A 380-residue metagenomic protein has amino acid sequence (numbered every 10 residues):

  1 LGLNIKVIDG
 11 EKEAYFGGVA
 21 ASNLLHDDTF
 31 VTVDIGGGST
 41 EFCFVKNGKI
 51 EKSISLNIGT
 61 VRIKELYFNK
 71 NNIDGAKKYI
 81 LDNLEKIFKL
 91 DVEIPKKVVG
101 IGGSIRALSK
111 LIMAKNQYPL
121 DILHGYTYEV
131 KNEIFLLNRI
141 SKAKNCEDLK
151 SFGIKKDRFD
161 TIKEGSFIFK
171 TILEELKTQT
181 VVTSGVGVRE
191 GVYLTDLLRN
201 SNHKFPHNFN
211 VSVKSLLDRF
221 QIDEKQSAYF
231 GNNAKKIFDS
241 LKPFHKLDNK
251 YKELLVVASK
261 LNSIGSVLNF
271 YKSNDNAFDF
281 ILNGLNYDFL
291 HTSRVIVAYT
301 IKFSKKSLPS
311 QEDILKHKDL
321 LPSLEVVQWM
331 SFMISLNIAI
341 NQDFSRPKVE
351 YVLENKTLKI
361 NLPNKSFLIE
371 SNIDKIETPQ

Functional and structural regions predicted by a protein language model:
L1-N23, D27-T29, F44-K46, K52-Q342 (+1 more regions): Helical "lid/coupling" subdomains associated with nucleotide-phosphate turnover
E13, E41, E377: Acidic-residue sensor for enzyme active/binding pockets
G38-F44: Acidic, divalent-metal-coordinating active-site segment for phosphoryl/phosphodiester hydrolysis, typified by short
A114-Q117, K375-P379: Short, solvent-exposed amphipathic alpha-helical segments in soluble enzyme and RNA/protein-processing domains
K359-I376: A short interface-forming secondary-structure element
